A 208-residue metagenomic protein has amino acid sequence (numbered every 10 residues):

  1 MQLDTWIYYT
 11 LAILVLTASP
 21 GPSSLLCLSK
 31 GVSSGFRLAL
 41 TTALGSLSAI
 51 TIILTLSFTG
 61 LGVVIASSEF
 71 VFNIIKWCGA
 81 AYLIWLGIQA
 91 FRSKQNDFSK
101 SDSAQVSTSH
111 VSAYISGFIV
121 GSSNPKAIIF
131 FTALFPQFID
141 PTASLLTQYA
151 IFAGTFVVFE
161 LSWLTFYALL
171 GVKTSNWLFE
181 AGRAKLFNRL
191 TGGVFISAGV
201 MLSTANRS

Functional and structural regions predicted by a protein language model:
L3-N73, F131-F152, F156-V157, A168-L169: Juxtamembrane transmembrane-helix termini in multi-pass membrane transport proteins
I7-A12, A81-I84, I115-I119, T155-F156: Short alpha-helical transmembrane interface motifs in multi-pass membrane proteins
L14, A18, T51-I52, I88 (+5 more regions): Hydrophobic/aromatic residues within the transmembrane alpha-helices of Major Facilitator Superfamily
G21, G35, N124-P125, E180: Short loop-to-helix capping motifs
R37-S46, Y82, V111-S123: Alpha-helical transmembrane segments of integral membrane proteins, especially early/N-terminal helices
S67-F98, V157-L170, S175-S208: Selective transmembrane alpha-helices of multi-pass membrane proteins
F91-V120, N176-L178: Cytosolic-biased juxtamembrane loops and peripheral soluble domains of multi-pass membrane proteins
V120-T132, G192-F195: Core segments of transmembrane alpha-helices that mediate helix-helix packing or line hydrophobic substrate/ligand
